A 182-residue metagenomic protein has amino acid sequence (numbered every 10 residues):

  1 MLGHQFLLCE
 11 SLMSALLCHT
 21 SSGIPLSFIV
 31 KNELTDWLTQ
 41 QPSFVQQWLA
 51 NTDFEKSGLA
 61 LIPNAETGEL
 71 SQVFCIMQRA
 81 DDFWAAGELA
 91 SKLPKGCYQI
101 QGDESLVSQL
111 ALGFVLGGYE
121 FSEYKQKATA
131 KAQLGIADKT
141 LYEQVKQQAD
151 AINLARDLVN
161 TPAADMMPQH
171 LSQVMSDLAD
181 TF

Functional and structural regions predicted by a protein language model:
F6-F182: N-terminal hydrophobic/helix-forming segments and targeting peptides
